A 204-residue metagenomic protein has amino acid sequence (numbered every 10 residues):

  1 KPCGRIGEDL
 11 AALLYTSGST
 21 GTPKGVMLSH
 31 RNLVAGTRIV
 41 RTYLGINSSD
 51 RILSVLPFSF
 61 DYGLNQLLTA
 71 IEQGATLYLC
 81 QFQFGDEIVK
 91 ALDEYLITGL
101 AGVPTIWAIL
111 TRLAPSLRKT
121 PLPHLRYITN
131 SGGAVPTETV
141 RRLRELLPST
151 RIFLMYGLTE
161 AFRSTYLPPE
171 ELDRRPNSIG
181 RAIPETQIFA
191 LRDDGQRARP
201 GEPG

Functional and structural regions predicted by a protein language model:
K1-Y15, T22, G45-R51: Conserved pre-ATP/AMP-binding loop-to-beta segment of ANL
G4-R5, N177-I183, R197: Short Gly/Pro-enriched turn/cap motifs at secondary-structure boundaries
L10, T16-S19, I52, F58 (+6 more regions): Conserved S/T- and glycine-rich ATP-binding loop of Class I adenylate-forming
A11-R38: Conserved AMP-binding A3 loop
K24-M27, S54, T76-F82, F153: Short beta-strand->loop structural element characteristic of the AMP-binding/adenylate-forming
V34-R51, F58-G99, L113, E185: Conserved AMP-binding/adenylation subdomain of ANL enzymes
I97-G102, A108-R175, P184-Q187, D194-G195: Gly/Ser/Thr-rich phosphate-binding loop
F189-G204: Conserved beta-loop-beta connector loops within the AMP-binding
